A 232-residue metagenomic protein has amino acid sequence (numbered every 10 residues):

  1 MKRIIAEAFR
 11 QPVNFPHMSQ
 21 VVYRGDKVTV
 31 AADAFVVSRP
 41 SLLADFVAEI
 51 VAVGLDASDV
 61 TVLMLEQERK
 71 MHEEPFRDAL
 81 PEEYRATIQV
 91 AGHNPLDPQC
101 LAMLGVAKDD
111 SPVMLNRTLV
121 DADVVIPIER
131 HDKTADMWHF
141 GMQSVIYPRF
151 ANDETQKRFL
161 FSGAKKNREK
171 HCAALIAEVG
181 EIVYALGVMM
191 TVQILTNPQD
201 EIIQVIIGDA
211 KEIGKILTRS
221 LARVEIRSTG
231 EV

Functional and structural regions predicted by a protein language model:
M1-Y23: An N-terminal, well-structured beta->alpha segment
R24-V28, G230-E231: Nucleotide donor/acceptor-binding cores
D26-V37, T61-Q67: Short glycine-rich or small-residue beta-strand-to-loop segments that form or flank ligand, phosphate, metal/Fe-S
V36-A57, T61: Histidine-anchored nucleotide/phosphate-binding helix
A57-E68, V90-A91, Q193: Short internal beta-strands
L63-P75, D97-C100: Short, conserved secondary-structure transition motifs
E74-R85: Short, aromatic/basic amphipathic alpha-helical patches
T87-E231: Conserved, well-structured core segments that form the ligand-binding/active-site neighborhood of functional domains
